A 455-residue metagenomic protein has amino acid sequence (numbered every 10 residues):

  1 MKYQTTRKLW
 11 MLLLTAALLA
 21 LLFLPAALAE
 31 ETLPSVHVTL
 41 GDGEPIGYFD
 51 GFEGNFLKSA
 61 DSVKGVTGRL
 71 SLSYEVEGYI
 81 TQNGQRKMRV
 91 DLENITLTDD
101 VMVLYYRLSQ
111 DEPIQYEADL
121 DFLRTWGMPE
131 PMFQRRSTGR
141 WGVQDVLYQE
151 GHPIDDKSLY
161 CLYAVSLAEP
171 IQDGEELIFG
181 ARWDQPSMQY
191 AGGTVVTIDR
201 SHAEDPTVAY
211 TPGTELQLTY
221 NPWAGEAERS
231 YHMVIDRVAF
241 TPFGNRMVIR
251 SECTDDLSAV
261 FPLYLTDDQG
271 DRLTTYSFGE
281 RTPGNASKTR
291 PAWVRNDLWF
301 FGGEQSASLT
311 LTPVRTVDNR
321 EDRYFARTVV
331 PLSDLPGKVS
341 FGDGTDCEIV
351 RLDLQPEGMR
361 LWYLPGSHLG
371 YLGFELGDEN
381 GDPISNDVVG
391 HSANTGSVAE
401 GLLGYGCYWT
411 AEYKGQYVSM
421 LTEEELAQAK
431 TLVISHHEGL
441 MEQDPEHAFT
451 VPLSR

Functional and structural regions predicted by a protein language model:
M1-Y3: N-terminal Lys/Arg-rich, disordered targeting/topogenic segments
T5-T6, G213: N-terminal targeting sequences that direct proteins away from the cytosol to non-cytosolic compartments
T6-T32: Sec-dependent N-terminal signal peptides of Gram-positive bacterial secreted proteins and lipoproteins
L28-R455: Alpha-helical, hydrophobic structural elements that either
